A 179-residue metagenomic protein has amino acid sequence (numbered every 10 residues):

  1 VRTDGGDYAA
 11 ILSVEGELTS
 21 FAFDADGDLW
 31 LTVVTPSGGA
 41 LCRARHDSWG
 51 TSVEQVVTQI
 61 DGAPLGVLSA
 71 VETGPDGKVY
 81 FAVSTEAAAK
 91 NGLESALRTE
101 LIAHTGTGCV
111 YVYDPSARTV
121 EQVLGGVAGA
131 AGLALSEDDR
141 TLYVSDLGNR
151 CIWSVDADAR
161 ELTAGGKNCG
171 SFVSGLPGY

Functional and structural regions predicted by a protein language model:
V1, E17, A40-C42, G108-Y111 (+1 more regions): A short loop-to-beta-strand structural motif that recurs across blades of beta-propeller domains
V1, F23-D24, L29-S37, V79-A89 (+1 more regions): Conserved beta-strand positions in repeat-built beta-propeller and related beta-rich domains
G6-L12, S52-D61, T119-L124, G166-F172: A short beta-strand motif characteristic of beta-propeller blades
V14-V33, D61-V79, H104-C109, V123-T141 (+1 more regions): Beta-rich, blade/repeat-based domains predominating in secreted/periplasmic proteins but also intracellular
T35-P75, F81-A89, L93-R98: Asp-box/WD-like beta-propeller blade repeats and closely related beta-sheet repeat scaffolds
R43-S48, L101-P115: Beta-propeller blade signature
A44-W49, V155-L162: Short loop/turn segments immediately following beta-strands, especially the blade-tip and inter-blade linker loops
